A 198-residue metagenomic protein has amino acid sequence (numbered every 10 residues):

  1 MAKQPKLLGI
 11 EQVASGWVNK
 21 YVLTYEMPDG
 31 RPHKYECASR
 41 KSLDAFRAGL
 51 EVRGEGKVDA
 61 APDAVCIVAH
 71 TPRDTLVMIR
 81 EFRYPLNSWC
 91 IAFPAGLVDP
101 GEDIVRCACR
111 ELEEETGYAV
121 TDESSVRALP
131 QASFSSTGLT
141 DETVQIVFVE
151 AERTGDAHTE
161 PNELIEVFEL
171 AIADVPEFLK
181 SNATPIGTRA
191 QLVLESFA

Functional and structural regions predicted by a protein language model:
M1-Q4, G9, R80, L86-C90 (+5 more regions): Nudix hydrolase/Nudix homology domain
M1-T24: N-terminal leader/capping segments at the start of a protein or of a new domain
E11-G16, P28, G56-V58, A132-E142: Acidic pyrophosphate-coordinating catalytic loop
W17-C66, P72: Acidic, metal-coordinating catalytic segment for phosphate/diphosphate chemistry, firing primarily on the Nudix
H33, D44-A48, N87-A92, F168: A short, polar/proline- and glycine-enriched secondary-structure boundary/capping micro-motif
G54-R110, E152: Conserved Nudix-box catalytic region and its N-terminal flanking loop in Nudix hydrolases and closely related
A119-L129: A short coil-to-beta-strand element that immediately follows conserved catalytic motifs
